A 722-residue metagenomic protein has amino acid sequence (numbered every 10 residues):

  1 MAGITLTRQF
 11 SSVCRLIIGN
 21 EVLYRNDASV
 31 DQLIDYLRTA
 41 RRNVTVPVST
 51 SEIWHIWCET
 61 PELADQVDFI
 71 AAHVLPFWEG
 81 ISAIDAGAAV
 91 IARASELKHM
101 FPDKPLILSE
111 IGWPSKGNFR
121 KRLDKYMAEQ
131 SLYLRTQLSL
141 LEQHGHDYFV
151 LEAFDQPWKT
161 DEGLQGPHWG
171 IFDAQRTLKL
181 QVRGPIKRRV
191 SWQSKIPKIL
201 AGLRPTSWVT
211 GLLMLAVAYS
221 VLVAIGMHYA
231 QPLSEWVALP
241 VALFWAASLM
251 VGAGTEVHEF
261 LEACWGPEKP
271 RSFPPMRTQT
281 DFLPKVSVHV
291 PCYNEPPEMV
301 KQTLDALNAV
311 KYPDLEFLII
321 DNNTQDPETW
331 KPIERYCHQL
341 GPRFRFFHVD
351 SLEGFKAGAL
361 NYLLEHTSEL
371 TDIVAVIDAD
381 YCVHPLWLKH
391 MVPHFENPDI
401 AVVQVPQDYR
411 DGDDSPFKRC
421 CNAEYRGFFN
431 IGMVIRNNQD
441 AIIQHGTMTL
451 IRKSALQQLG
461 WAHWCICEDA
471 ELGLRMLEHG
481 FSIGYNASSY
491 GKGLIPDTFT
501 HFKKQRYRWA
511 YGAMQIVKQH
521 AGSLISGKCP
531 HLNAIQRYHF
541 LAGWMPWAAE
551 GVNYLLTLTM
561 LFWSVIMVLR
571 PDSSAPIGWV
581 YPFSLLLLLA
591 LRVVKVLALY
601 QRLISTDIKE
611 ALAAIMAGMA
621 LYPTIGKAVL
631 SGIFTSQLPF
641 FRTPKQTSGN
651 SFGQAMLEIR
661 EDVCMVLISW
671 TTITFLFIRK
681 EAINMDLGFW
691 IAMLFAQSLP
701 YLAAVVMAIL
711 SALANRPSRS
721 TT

Functional and structural regions predicted by a protein language model:
A2-S29, W57-C58, I107-L108: Active-site groove signature of glycoside hydrolases
C14-N20, E52-R93, W113-P114: Aromatic- and acid-rich polysaccharide-binding/catalytic face of secreted or lumenal carbohydrate-active enzymes
F119-E129, L141-G211: Aromatic-rich peripheral "rim/lid" segments of glycoside hydrolase catalytic domains that contact and position glycan
V217-G254, A263, P270, M276-T278 (+2 more regions): Membrane-embedded multi-pass helical conduit in multi-pass membrane proteins, especially envelope-biosynthetic
K285-S287, E316, E471: Cell-envelope/extracellular polymer assembly enzymes that use nucleotide-activated donors
L304-D314: Short, acidic, metal-binding catalytic loop of nucleotide-sugar glycosyltransferases
P313, D321-I333, D350-E353: A conserved acidic beta->alpha catalytic loop
R335-D372, P385-I466, E471, L477-E478 (+1 more regions): Long helical/loop segments within the catalytic core of UDP-sugar-dependent glycosyltransferases, especially the large
